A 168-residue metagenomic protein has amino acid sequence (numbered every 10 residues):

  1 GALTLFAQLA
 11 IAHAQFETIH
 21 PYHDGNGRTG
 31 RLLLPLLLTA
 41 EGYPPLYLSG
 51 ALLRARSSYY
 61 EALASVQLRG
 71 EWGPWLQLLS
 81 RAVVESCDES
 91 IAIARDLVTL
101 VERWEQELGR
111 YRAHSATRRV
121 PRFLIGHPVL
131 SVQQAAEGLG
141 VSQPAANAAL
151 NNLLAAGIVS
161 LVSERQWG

Functional and structural regions predicted by a protein language model:
G1-R95: Phosphate/pyrophosphate-binding active-site loops
S90-P121: Short alpha-helical segments that sit at the start of domains
P121, G126-L139: Short acidic, hydrophobic short linear motifs in intrinsically disordered regions
L124, A146-A156: Basic amphipathic alpha-helical segments that dock to polyanions
L154-E164: A short, conserved structural fragment
Q166-G168: Minor-groove-contacting beta-hairpin "wing" of winged helix-turn-helix DNA-binding domains
